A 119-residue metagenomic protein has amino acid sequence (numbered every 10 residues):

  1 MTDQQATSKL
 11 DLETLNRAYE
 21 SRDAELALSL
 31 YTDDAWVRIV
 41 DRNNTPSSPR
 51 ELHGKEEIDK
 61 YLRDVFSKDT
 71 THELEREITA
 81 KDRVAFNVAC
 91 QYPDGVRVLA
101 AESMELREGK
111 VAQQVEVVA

Functional and structural regions predicted by a protein language model:
M1-S29, D33: Short, low-complexity N-terminal intrinsically disordered segments enriched in polar/charged residues
T2-D3, K60-A119: A beta-strand edge to alpha-helix "cap/lid" segment located at domain peripheries
Q5, E13, S48, C90-Q91: A generic secondary-structure micro-motif detector that highlights 1-2 residue hydrophobic/ambivalent hotspots embedded
T7-S8, R38, R83-V84: General secondary-structure edge motif
S8, L12, A24, G54-D59 (+1 more regions): A structural signal for well-ordered alpha-helical scaffolds and beta->alpha junctions
L26, L30-E77: A solvent-exposed, acidic/Ser-Thr-rich amphipathic alpha-helical stretch
